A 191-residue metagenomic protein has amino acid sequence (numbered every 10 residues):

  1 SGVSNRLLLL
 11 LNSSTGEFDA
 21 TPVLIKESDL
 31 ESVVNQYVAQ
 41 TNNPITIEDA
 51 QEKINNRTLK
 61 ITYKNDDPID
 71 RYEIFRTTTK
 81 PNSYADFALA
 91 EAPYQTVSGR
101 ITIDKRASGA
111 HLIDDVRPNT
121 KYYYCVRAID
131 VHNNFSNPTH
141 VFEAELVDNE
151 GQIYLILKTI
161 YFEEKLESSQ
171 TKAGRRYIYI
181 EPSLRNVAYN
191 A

Functional and structural regions predicted by a protein language model:
S1-F75, F162, E167-P182, N186 (+1 more regions): Conserved aromatic anchor
N12-S14, T77, I129, V147: Structured beta-strand/turn binding interfaces of compact recognition modules in eukaryotic regulators
F18-A20, S83-Y84, F135, I153: Intrinsically disordered, low-complexity acidic/polar segments
V23-I25, F87-L89, H140: Short coil/turn segments at secondary-structure boundaries
S28-K121, I129-H132: Recognizes extended acidic, P/S/T-rich segments that occur within or adjacent to Ig-like beta-sandwich modules
G99, A107-A110, F135-T139, T159-I160 (+1 more regions): C-terminal or late-domain output modules
I129-L166: Extracellular fibronectin type III
